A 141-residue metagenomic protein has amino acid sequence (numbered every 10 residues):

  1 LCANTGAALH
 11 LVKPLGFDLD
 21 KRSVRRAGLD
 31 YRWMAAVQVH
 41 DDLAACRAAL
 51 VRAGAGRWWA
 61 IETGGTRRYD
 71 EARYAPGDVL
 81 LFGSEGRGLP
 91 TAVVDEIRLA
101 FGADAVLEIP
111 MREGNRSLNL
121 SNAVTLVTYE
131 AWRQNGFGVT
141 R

Functional and structural regions predicted by a protein language model:
L1-R141: Post-transcriptional modification and biogenesis factors for structured RNAs of the translation apparatus
